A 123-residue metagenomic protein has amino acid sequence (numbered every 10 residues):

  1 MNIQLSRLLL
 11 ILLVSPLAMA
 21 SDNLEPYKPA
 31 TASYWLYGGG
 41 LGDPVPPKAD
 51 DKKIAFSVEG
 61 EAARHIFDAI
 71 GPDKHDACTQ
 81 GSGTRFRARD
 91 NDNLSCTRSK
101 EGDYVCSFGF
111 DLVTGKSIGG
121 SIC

Functional and structural regions predicted by a protein language model:
N2-I11: Sec-dependent signal peptide recognition, specifically the positively charged N-region followed immediately by
L13, A30, G81-R87, L94 (+1 more regions): Short linear motifs at secondary-structure transitions and domain/linker junctions
S15-L17: N-terminal signal peptide c-region/cleavage motif recognized by signal peptidases
D22-G40: Short N-terminal segments immediately surrounding and downstream of signal-peptide cleavage
Y34-D92: Mature extracytoplasmic domains of secretory-pathway proteins
T97-C123: Short, exposed beta-strand-loop hairpins at the edges of beta-sheets in extracellular/periplasmic proteins
